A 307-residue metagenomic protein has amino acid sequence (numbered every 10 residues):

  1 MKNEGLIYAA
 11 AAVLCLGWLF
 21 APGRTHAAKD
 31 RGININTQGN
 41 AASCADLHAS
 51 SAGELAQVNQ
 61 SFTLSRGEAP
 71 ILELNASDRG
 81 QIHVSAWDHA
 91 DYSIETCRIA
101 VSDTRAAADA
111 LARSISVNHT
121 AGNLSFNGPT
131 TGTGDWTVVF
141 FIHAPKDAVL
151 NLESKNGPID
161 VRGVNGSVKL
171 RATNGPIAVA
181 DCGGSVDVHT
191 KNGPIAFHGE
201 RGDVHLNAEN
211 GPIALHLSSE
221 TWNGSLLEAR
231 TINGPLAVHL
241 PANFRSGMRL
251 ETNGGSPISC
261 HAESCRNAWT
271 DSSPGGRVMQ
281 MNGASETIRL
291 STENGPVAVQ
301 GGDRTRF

Functional and structural regions predicted by a protein language model:
K2-D91, I99-D103, A108, T131-T137 (+4 more regions): Short acidic/polar N-terminal linker immediately downstream of export determinants
V58-E73, Q81-S85, A110-S185, A196-F197 (+2 more regions): Right-handed parallel beta-helix
N75-S77, E95-C97, N127-P129, H143 (+7 more regions): Residue-level recognition of well-ordered beta-strand positions that form the cores of beta-sheet-rich folds across
D78, R98-A100, K146, N156 (+5 more regions): Beta-strand elements of well-folded, non-transmembrane domains
S93, R105, L170, H261 (+1 more regions): Generic domain-boundary/flexible-linker signal
E95, T104-A107, G134-F140, R162-G163 (+5 more regions): A short, polar/proline- and glycine-enriched secondary-structure boundary/capping micro-motif
V186, H198-F307: Short, surface-exposed interaction patches in beta-rich subdomains that mediate adhesion/assembly near membranes
G193: Acidic (E/D-rich), amphipathic helical modules within compact regulatory domains
